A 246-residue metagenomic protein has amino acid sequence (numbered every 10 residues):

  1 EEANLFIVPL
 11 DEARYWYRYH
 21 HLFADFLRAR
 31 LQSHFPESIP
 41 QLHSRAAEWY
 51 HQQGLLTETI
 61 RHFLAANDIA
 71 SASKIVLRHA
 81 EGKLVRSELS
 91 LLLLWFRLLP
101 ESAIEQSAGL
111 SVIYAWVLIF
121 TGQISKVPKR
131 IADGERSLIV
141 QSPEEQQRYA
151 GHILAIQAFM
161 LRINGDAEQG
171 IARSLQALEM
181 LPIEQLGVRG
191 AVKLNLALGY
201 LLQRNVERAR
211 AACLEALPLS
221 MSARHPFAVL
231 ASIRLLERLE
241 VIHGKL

Functional and structural regions predicted by a protein language model:
E1-R30, Q41-S44, S222: C-terminal boundary/linker of central alpha/beta nucleotide-binding cores
A29, H34-V117, T121, K126 (+1 more regions): Extended alpha-helical scaffolding segments used for macromolecular assembly and cargo binding
I60, A80-E81, F96-E101, A132-P143 (+2 more regions): Amphipathic alpha-helical segments of tetratricopeptide repeats
K74-G82, G109-I124, Y149-D166, V188-N205 (+2 more regions): Tandem amphipathic alpha-helical repeat scaffolds
R208-A211: Structural signature of tandem alpha-helical TPR/SEL1-like repeats, specifically the intra-repeat loop/turn
